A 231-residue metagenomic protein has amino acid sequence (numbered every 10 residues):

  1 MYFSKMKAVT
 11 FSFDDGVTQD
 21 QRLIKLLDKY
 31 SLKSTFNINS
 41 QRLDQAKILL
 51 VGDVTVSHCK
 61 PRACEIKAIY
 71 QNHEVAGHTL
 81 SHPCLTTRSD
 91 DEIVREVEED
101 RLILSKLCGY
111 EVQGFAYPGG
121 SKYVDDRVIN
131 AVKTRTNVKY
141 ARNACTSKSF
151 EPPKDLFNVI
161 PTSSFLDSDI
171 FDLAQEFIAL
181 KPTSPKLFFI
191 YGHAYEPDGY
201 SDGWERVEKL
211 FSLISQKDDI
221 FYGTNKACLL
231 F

Functional and structural regions predicted by a protein language model:
M1-K25, K29, K106-L107, K122-F231: C-terminal active-site subregion of NodB/CE4 polysaccharide deacetylases
D28-R127, R135, K139, C145-N158 (+1 more regions): Metal-dependent polysaccharide deacetylase catalytic core of the NodB/CE4 family, i.e., the active-site-bearing domain
